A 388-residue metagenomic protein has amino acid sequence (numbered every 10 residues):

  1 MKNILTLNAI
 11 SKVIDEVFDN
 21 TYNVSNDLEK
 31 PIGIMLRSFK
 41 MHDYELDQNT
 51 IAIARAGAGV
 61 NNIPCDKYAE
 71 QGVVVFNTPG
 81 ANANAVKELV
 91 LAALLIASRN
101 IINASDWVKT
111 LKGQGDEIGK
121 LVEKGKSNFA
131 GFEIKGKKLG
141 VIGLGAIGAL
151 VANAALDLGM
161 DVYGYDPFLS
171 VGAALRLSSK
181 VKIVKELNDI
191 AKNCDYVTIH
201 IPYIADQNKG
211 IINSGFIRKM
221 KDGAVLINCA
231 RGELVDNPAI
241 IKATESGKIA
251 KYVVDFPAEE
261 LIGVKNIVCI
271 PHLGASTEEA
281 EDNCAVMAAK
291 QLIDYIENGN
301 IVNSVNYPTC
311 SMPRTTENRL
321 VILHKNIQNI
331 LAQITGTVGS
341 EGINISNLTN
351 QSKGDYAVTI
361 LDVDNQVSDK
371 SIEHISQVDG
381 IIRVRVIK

Functional and structural regions predicted by a protein language model:
M1-P79, K192, N213-K219, V225 (+5 more regions): An N-terminal-biased, well-structured beta-alpha scaffold segment characteristic of Rossmann-like dinucleotide-binding
F39-Y44, F168-E260, S276: Rossmann-like adenosine-cofactor binding region
P79-K138, N303-V305: Phosphate-binding beta-alpha-beta segment of Rossmann-like dinucleotide-binding domains, i.e., the NAD(P)
K87-D106, N153-M160, M287-N300, T335-G339: Oxidoreductase and adenylate-handling cofactor-binding alpha/beta cores
K137, L144-G145: Glycine-rich Rossmann-fold phosphate-binding loop(s) that bind the pyrophosphate of adenine dinucleotide cofactors
G148-A149: N-terminal Rossmann-fold NAD(P) dinucleotide-binding loop
D222-R314, L323-K325, V358-D362, E373 (+1 more regions): Rossmann-like dinucleotide-binding domain for NAD(H)/NADP(H)
V302, N306-K388: A conserved regulatory-domain signal marking ACT and ACT-like small-molecule sensing domains and adjacent regulatory
